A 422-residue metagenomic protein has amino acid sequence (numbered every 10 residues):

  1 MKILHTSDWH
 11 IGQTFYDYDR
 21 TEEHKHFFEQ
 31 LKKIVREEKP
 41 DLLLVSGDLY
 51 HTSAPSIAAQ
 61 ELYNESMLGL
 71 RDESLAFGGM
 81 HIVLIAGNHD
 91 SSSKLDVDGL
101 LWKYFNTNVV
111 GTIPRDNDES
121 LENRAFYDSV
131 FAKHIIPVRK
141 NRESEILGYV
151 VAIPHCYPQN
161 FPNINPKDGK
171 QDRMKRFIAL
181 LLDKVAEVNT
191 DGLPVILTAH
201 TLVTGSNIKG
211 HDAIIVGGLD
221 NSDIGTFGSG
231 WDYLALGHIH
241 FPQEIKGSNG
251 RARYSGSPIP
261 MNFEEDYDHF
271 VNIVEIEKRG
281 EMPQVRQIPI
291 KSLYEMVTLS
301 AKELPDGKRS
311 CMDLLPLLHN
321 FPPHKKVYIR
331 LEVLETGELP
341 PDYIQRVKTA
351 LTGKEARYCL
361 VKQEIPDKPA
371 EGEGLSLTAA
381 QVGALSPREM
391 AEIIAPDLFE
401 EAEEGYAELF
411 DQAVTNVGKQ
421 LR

Functional and structural regions predicted by a protein language model:
M1-L4: Extreme N-terminal starter segment of soluble prokaryotic enzymes
T6-S7, L43-D48, H81-N88, N108-R115 (+3 more regions): Active-site neighborhood of phospho(di)ester-bond hydrolases with catalytic His/Asp-centered motifs
H10-Q13, H51-A54, I85-D96, N117-D118 (+4 more regions): Active-site environment of divalent metal-dependent phosphoester hydrolases
D19-D128, F227: Core catalytic region of metal-dependent phosphoesterases/phosphodiesterases, especially metallo-beta-lactamase-like
L42, I276-R422: Accessory, non-catalytic peripheral segments of nucleic-acid enzymes
K103, V203-G205, K209-G280: Conserved beta-sheet core of the metallophosphoesterase superfamily
Y104-G218, S255: Conserved catalytic scaffold of divalent metal-dependent phosphoesterases
L121-F126, V130-S144, G250-P323: Binuclear metal-dependent phosphoesterase catalytic core
